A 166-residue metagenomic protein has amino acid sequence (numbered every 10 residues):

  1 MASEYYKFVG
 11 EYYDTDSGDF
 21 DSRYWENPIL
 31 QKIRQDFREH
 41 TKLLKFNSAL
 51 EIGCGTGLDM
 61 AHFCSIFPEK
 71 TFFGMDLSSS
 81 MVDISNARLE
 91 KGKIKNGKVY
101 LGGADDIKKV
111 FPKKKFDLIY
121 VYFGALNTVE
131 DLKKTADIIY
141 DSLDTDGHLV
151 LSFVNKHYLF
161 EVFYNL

Functional and structural regions predicted by a protein language model:
M1-L44, L58-H62: Conserved class I S-adenosyl-L-methionine
F46-G55: Conserved class I S-adenosyl-L-methionine
L58-I107: Class I SAM-dependent methyltransferase SAM/SAH-binding core
S80, V129-K134: Short N-terminal helix/helix-N-cap motif within the alpha/beta-hydrolase-1
K109-L118: A short acidic, Gly/Pro-enriched loop at the edge of an enzyme's catalytic core that lines a small-molecule cofactor
L118-D131: A short SAM/SAH-binding and catalytic strip from SAM-dependent methyltransferases
K133-H148: A short glycine-rich, Lys/Arg-flanked "PGG" loop and its adjoining helix->strand segment in the class I
V150-L166: Conserved class I S-adenosyl-L-methionine
